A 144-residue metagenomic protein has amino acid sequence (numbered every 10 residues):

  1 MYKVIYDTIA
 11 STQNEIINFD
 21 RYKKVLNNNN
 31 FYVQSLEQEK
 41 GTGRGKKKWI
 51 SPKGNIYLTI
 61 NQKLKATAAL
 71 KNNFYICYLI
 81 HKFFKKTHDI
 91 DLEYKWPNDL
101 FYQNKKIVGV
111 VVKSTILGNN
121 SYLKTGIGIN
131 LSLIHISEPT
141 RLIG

Functional and structural regions predicted by a protein language model:
M1-K86: N-terminal lobe of the biotin/lipoate ligase/transferase fold
A10, E39, Y102, I129-L131: Short, glycine/acidic-enriched loop or turn micro-motifs at the edges of active sites
N28, L117-S121: Short, solvent-exposed loop/turn segments that connect beta-strands within catalytic domains and beta-strand-rich
Q34-L36, G109-V111, T125: Beta-strand scaffold of nucleotide-dependent catalytic cores
N61-K65, K113, N130-S132: Solvent-exposed residues in well-ordered beta-strands and their adjoining turns, especially edge/terminal strands
F84-G118, G128: Acidic (Asp/Glu) carboxylate-rich active-site/surface patches
Y122-S132: Active-site beta-strand/loop microenvironment that shapes enzyme catalytic pockets
I134-G144: Single conserved hydrophobic/aromatic residue that forms the stacking wall/gate of nucleotide- or nucleobase-binding
